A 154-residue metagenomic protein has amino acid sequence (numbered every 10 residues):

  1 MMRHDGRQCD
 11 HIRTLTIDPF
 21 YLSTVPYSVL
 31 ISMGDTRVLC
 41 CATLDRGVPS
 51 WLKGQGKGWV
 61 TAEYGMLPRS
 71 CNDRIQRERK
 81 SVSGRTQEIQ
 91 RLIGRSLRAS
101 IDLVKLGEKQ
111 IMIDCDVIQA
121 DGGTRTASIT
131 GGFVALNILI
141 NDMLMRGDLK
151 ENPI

Functional and structural regions predicted by a protein language model:
M1-V25, S32: Short, Gly/Pro- and small/polar-rich lid/capping loops
P19, D35, M66, C115-V117 (+1 more regions): Short, structured patches in soluble enzyme cores that scaffold and shape functional sites
Y21, V29-L106: Glycine-rich, flexible beta-strand/loop modules in the N-terminal catalytic cores of phosphate-handling
S28-V29, T130: Short alpha-helical basic/polar micro-motif
E78-V82, C115-T124: A short glycine/serine-rich beta->alpha loop
S83-Q87, R91, G107, G122-T130 (+1 more regions): Short, amphipathic alpha-helical segments
K105-V117, D148-I154: Glycine/charge-rich, flexible interdomain linkers and switch-proximal surface loops that mediate coupling
G123-L149, I154: Glycine- and Gly-Pro-enriched alpha-helical subdomains that act as flexible, kink-prone "lid/hinge" or packing modules
